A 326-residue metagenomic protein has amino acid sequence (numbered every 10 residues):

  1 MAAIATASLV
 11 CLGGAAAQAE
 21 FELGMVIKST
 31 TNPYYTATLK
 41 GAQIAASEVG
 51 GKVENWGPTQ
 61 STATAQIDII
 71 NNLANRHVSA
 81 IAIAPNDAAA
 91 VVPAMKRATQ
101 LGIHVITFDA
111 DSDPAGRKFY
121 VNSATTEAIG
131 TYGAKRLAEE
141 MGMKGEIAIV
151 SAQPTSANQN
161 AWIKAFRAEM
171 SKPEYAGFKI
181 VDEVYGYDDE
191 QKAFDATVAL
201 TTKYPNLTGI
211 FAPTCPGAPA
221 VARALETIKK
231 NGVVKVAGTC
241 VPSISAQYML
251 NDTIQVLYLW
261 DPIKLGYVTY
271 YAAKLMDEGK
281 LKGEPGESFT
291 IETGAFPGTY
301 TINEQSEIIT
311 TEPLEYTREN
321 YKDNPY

Functional and structural regions predicted by a protein language model:
M1-A17: Gram-negative bacterial Sec-dependent N-terminal signal peptides
E22-V49, E54-I70, V78, A84-A88 (+2 more regions): Extracytoplasmic "Venus flytrap"
L23, Q66, V121-I147, E190-F194 (+3 more regions): Hydrophobic alpha-helical segments within soluble ligand-binding/sensing domains
Y34-G51, I129-G133, A157-G177, K192 (+3 more regions): Short, solvent-exposed amphipathic alpha-helices that sit in or adjacent to ligand/effector-binding or catalytic
S47-T59, E146-I149, S171-D188: Short beta-strand elements in bilobed, periplasmic/extracellular small-molecule ligand-binding domains
A80-Q100, F166, D182, G186-Y248: Hydrophobic alpha-helical
A89-A128, Y132-K135, E139, E146 (+3 more regions): Flexible loop/hinge segments that line or gate small-molecule binding clefts
P154-N158, E169-S171, V268, A272-Y326: Hinge/cleft segment of the Venus flytrap/periplasmic-binding protein
